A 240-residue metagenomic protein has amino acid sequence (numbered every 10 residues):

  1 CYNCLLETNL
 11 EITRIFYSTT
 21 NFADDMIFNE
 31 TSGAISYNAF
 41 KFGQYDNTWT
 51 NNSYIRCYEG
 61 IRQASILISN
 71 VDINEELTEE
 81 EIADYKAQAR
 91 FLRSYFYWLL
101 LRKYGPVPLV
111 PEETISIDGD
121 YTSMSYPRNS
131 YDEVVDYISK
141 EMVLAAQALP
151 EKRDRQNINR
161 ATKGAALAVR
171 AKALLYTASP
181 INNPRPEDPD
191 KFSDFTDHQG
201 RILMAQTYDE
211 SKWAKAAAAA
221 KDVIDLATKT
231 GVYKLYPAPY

Functional and structural regions predicted by a protein language model:
C1-A34, K86, G105-V107, P111 (+4 more regions): An aromatic- and glycine-enriched ligand-binding surface/loop that stacks and positions planar moieties
N3-T13, N29-Y104, Y121-I158: Conserved, well-structured interaction surfaces
V71, E112-E113: Active-site-proximal beta-strand/loop segments in catalytic clefts of secreted hydrolases
I117-G119, Y240: Carbohydrate-binding/catalytic loop surfaces
